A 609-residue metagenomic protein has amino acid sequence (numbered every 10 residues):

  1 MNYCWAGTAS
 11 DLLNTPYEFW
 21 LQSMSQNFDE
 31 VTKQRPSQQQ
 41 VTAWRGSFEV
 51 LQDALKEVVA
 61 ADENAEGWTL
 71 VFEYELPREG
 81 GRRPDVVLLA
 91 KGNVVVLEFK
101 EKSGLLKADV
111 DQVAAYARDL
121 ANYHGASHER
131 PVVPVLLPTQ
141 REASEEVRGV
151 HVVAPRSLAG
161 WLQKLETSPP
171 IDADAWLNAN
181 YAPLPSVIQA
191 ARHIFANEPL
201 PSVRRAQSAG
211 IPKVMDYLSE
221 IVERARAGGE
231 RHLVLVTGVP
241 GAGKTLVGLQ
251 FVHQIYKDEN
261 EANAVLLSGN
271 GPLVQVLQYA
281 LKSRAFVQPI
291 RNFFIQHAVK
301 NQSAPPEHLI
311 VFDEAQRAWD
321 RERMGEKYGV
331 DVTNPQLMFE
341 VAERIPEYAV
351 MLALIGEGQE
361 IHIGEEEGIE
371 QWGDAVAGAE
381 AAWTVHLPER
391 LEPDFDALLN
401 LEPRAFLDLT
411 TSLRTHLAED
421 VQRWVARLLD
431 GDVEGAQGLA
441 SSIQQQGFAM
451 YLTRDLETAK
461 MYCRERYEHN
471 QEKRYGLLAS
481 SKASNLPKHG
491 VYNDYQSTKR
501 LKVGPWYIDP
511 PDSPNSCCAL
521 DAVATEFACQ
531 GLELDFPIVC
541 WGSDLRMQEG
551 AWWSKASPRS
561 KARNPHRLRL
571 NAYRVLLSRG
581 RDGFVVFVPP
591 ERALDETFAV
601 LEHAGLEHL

Functional and structural regions predicted by a protein language model:
M1-P185: Accessory nucleic-acid engagement/destabilization modules that flank
S202-H232: N-terminal pre-P-loop "Q-motif" helix
V236: Hydrophobic anchor at the beta1->P-loop junction of P-loop NTPases
K244: Conserved lysine of the Walker
G248, H362, E366, R390-S543: Conserved helicase/translocase motor-coupling segment
S283-R344, D521-T525: Conserved RecA-like ASCE ATPase "motif II neighborhood" in helicase/translocase motors
Q316-L398: Signature of the SF2 helicase/ATPase Hel1-core->accessory helical subdomain module
V350, A522-L609: C-terminal accessory regions
